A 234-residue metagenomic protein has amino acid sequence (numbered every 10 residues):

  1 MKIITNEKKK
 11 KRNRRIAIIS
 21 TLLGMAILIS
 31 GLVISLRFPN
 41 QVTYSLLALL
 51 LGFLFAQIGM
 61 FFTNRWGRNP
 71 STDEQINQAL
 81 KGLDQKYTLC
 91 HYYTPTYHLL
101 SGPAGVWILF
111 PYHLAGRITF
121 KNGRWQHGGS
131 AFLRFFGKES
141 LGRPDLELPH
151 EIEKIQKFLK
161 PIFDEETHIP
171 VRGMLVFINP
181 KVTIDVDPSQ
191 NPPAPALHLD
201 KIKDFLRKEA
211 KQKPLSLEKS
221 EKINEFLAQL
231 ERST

Functional and structural regions predicted by a protein language model:
M1-T96, S101-V106, Y112-F120, A131-T234: Surface-exposed interaction regions that form or flank ligand-binding interfaces
